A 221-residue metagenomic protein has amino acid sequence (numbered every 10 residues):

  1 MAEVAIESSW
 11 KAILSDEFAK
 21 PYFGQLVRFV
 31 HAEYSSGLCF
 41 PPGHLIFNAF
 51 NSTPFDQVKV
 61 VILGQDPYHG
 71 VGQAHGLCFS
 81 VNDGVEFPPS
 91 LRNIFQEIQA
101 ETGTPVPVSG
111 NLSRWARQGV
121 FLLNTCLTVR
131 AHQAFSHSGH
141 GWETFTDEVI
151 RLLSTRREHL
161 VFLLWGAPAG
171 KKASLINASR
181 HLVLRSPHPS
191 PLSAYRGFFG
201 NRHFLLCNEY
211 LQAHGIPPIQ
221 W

Functional and structural regions predicted by a protein language model:
M1-L14: Generic N-terminal amphipathic, Lys/Arg-enriched alpha-helix
D16-L164, P168-K171, I176-N177, L182-R185 (+3 more regions): A polyanion-binding, active-site-adjacent surface
F198: C-terminal substrate-binding/active-site "lid" region of AdoMet-derived donor-dependent transferases
